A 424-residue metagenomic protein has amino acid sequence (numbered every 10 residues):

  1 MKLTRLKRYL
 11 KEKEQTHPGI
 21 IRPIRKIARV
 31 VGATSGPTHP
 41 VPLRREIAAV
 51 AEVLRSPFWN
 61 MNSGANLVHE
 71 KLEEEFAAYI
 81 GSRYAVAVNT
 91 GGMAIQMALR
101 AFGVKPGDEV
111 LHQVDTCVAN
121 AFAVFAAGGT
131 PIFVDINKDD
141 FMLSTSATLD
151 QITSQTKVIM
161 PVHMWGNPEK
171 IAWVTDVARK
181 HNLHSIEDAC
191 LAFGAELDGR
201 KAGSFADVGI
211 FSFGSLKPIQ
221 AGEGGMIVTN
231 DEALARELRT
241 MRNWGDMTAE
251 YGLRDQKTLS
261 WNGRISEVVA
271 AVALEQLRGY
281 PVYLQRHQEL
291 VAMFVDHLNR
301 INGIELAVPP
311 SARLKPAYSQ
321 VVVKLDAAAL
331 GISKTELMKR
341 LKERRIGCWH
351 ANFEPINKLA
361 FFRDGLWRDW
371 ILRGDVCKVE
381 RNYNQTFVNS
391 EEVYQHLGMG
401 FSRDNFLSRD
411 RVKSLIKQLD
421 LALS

Functional and structural regions predicted by a protein language model:
M1-A101, K105, R179, Y394 (+1 more regions): Conserved PLP-binding active-site segment in aminotransferase class I/II-type PLP enzymes
H39, E70-E74, S82-R83, S146 (+5 more regions): PLP-dependent aminotransferase class I/II
M61, A65-H69, G91-I95, C117 (+3 more regions): Conserved donor sugar-nucleotide recognition element shared by glycan-biosynthetic enzymes
V86, L111, I132, S185-I186 (+3 more regions): Structural detector of well-ordered beta-strand residues that form the stable sheet scaffold of enzyme domains
G91, G128, D188, K217 (+1 more regions): Conserved G/P- and acidic residue-centered "switch" motifs that form tight phosphate/ATP-binding loops in soluble
R100, V104-A189, E196: PLP-dependent aminotransferase-like
E187-A221, E250-Q256: Conserved active-site segment immediately N-terminal to the catalytic lysine that forms the internal aldimine
S204-D246, E267-A270: Active-site PLP attachment segment
